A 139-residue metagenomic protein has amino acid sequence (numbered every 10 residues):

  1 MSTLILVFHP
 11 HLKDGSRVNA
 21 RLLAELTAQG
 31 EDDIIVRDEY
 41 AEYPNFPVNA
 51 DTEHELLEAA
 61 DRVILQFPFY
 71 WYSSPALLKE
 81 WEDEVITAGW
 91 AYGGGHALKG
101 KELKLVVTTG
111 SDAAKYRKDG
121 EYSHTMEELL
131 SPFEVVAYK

Functional and structural regions predicted by a protein language model:
M1-I34: N-terminal beta1-alpha1 ligand-phosphate binding loop
L4-L6, I35-R37, I64, K104-V106: Hydrophobic/aromatic beta-strand patches that form the interior of the parallel beta-sheet core in alpha/beta enzyme
R17-A28, T125-K139: Short, solvent-exposed amphipathic alpha-helices that sit in or adjacent to ligand/effector-binding or catalytic
R17-R21, V48, A76-E80: Generic recognition of short, well-ordered alpha-helical segments
D32-P44: A short beta-strand-loop structural module common to alpha/beta enzyme folds
Y43-D51: Structural motif
D51-E134: Helix-loop-strand module that forms the ligand-binding subsite of alpha/beta enzymes
